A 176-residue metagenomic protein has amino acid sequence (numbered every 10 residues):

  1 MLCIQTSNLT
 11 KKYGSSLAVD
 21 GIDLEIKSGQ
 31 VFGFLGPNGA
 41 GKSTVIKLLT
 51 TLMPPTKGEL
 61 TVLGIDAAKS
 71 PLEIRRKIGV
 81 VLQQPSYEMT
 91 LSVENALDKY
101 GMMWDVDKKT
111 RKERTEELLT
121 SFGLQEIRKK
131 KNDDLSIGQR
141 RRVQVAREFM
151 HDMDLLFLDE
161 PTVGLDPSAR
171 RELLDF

Functional and structural regions predicted by a protein language model:
T50: Helix-to-loop junction immediately C-terminal to a conserved catalytic motif
G58-D66, E73-I74: Conserved ABC transporter NBD signature motif
D98, M102, K109-I127: Conserved ABC ATPase "signature" region
K131-L135: Conserved ABC ATPase signature
V145: Hydrophobic anchor residue at the start of the ABC signature
L156-D159: Catalytic Walker B motif of ABC-type/P-loop ATPase nucleotide-binding domains
